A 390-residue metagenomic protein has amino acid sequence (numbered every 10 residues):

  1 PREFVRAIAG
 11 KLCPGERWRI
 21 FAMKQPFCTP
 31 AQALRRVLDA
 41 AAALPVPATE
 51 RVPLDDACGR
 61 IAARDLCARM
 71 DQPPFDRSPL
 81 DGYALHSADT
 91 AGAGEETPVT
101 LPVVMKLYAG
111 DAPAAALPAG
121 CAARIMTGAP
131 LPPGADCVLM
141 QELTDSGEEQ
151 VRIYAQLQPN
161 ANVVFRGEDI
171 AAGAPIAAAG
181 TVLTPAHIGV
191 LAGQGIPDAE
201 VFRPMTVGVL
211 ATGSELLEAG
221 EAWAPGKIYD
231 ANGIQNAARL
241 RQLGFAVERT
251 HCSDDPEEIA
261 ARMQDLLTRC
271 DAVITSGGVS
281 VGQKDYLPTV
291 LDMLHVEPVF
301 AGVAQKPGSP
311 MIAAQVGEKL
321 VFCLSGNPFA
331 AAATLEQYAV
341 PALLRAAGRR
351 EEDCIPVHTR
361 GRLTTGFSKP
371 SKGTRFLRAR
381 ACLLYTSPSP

Functional and structural regions predicted by a protein language model:
W18-E95, E149, R349-R378: Short, low-complexity N-terminal leaders and the immediately following helix N-cap/first helix
K24-Q25, P30, A84-T250: Short, glycine/charged-enriched hinge/interface segments at domain edges or termini
A31, E50-D55, G59, R64 (+3 more regions): Flexible glycine/proline-rich
V37-L44, Q194-P197, R239, L243 (+6 more regions): Change "in soluble alpha/beta enzymes" to "in soluble alpha/beta proteins
L66-D71, I125, N160-V163, L191-D198 (+3 more regions): Glycine-rich, charged/polar anion/phosphate-binding loops that engage phosphate groups from diverse ligands
R203-L324, P328-A333: Helix-rich terminal scaffold detector
